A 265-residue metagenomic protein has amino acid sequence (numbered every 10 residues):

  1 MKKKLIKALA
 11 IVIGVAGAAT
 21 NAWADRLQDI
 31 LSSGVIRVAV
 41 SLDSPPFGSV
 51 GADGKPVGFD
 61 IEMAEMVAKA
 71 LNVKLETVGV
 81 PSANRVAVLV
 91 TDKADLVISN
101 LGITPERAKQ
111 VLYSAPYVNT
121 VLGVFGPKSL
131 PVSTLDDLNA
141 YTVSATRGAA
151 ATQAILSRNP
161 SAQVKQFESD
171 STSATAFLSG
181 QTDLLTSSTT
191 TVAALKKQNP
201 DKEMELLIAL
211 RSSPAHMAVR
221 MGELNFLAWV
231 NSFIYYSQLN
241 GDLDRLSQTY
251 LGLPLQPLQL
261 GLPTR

Functional and structural regions predicted by a protein language model:
D25, V73-N84, L101-R107, V111-S161: A conserved helix-loop-strand patch within extracytoplasmic ligand-binding domains of the periplasmic binding
D25-N100: Extracytoplasmic small-molecule ligand-binding "clamshell" domains of the periplasmic binding protein/Venus flytrap
S49-A52, A64-V73, S114, L135 (+3 more regions): Ligand-binding cleft/hinge of the Venus flytrap
I61, E76-A87, A150, K165-T175 (+1 more regions): Short helix-initiation/N-cap motifs at beta->coil->alpha
I61-A70, S129-V132, D136-D137, Y141-T142 (+2 more regions): Extended ligand-binding regions for polar small-molecule ligands
N84-A87, N100-K109, A154-S157, L178-R211: A ligand-binding cleft/hinge motif common to bilobed small-molecule-binding domains
V118-G126, A193-Y235, L253-R265: Periplasmic-binding protein-like
A150-F167, M204-L206, I234-R265: Ligand-binding clefts/hinges and TM-proximal coupling segments of bilobed small-molecule sensing domains
